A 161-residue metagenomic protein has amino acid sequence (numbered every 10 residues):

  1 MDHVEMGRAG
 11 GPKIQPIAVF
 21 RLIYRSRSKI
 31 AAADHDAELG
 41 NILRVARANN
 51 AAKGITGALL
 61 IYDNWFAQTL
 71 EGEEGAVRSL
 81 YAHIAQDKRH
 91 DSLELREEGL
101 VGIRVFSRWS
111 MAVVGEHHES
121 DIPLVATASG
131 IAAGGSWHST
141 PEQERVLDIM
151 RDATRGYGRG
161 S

Functional and structural regions predicted by a protein language model:
D2-S161: Charge-rich, low-complexity N-terminal segments
